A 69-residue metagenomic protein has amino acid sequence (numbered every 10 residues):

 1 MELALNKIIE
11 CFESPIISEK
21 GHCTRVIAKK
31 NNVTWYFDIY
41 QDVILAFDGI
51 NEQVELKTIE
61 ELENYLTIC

Functional and structural regions predicted by a protein language model:
M1-K29, E52-Q53, I59: Negatively charged, low-complexity tracts enriched in Asp/Glu with abundant Ser/Thr
I8-I9, I44, Y65: Aromatic-enriched hydrophobic runs in primary sequence
S14, Q41-D42, C69: Generic structural signal for short, solvent-exposed loop/turn connectors between secondary structure elements
V33-T58: Intrinsically disordered, low-complexity regulatory segments enriched in Ser/Thr/Pro and charged residues
I59-C69: A short, charged, amphipathic alpha-helix used as a generic interaction element across diverse proteins
